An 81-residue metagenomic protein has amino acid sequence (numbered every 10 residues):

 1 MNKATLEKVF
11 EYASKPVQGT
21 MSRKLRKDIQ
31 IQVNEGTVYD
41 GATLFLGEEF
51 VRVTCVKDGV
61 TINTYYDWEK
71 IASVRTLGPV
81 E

Functional and structural regions predicted by a protein language model:
M1-E35, L77-E81: Short glycine-rich, low-complexity segments
S22, D40-L46: Short, exposed beta-strand/loop patches in secreted or surface proteins that constitute
E35-V38, V60-I62: Short acidic/polar mixed-charge low-complexity motifs
T43-L44, V56, T76-P79: Surface loops and adjacent helix of pleckstrin homology
F45-F50, W68-K70: Short, solvent-exposed coil/turn segments at beta-strand boundaries
V51-T54, S73-R75: Short hydrophobic/aromatic-rich beta-strand segments that constitute the beta-sheet cores of beta-sandwich/beta-barrel
V53-Y65: Short aromatic-glycine motifs in intrinsically disordered, low-complexity regions
Y66-P79: Structured surface patches comprising rigid loops and adjacent beta-strands/short helices at the edges of well-ordered
